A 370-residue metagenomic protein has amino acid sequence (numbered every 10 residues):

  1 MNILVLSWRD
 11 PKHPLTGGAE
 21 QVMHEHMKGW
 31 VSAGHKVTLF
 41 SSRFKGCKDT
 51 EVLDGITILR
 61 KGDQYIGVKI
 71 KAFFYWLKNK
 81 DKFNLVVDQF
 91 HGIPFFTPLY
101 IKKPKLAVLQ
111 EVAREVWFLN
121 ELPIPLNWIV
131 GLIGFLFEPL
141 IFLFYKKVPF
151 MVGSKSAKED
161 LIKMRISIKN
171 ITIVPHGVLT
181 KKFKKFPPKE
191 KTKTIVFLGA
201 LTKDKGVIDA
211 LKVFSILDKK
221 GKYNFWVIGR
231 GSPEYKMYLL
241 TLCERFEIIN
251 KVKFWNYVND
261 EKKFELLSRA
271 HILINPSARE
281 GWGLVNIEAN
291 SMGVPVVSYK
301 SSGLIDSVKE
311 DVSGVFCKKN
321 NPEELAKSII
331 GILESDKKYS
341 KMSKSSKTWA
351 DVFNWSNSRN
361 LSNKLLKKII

Functional and structural regions predicted by a protein language model:
Q21, K193, A200-D218, M237 (+1 more regions): A conserved mid-protein helix/loop that constitutes part of the nucleotide-sugar donor-binding site
W128-M151, E159: Membrane-proximal helix-turn-helix segments that form the acceptor-binding/catalytic region of lipid-linked
S156, G177: Carbohydrate-associated surface elements
L198, N224-Y238, N256: Glycosyltransferase donor-sugar binding loop
M237-V258: Nucleotide-activated donor-binding/catalytic signature segment of Leloir-type glycosyltransferases, i.e., the conserved
A278: Aromatic "clamp/platform" in nucleotide-sugar-dependent glycosyltransferases that forms part of the donor/acceptor
N286, P295-S298: Short hydrophobic beta-strand element within catalytic cores of glycosyltransferases and related nucleotide-activated
E310-D311, V315-P322, G331-K337: Conserved acidic donor-binding segment of nucleotide-sugar-dependent glycosyltransferases
